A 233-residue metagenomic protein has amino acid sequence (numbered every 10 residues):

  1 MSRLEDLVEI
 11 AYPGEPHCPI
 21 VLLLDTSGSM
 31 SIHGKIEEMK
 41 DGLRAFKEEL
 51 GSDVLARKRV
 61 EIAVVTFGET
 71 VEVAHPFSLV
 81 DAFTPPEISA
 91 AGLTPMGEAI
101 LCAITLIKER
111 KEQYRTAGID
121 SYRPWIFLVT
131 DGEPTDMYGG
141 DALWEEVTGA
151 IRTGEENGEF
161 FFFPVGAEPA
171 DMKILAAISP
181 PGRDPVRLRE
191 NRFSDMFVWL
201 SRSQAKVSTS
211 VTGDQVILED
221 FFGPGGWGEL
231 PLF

Functional and structural regions predicted by a protein language model:
M1-F233: Acidic, low-complexity intrinsically disordered regions
